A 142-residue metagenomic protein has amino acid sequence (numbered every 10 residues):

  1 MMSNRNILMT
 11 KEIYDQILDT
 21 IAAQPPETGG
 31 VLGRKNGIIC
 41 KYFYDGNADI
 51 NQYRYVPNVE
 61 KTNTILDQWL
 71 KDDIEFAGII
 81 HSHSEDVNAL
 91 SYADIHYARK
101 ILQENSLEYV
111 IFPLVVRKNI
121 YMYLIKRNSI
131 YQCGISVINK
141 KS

Functional and structural regions predicted by a protein language model:
M1-F76, E85-S142: Conserved beta-strand-loop surface patch within small alpha/beta domains used for substrate/adaptor or ligand engagement
S82: Residue-level "edge-of-site" marker
